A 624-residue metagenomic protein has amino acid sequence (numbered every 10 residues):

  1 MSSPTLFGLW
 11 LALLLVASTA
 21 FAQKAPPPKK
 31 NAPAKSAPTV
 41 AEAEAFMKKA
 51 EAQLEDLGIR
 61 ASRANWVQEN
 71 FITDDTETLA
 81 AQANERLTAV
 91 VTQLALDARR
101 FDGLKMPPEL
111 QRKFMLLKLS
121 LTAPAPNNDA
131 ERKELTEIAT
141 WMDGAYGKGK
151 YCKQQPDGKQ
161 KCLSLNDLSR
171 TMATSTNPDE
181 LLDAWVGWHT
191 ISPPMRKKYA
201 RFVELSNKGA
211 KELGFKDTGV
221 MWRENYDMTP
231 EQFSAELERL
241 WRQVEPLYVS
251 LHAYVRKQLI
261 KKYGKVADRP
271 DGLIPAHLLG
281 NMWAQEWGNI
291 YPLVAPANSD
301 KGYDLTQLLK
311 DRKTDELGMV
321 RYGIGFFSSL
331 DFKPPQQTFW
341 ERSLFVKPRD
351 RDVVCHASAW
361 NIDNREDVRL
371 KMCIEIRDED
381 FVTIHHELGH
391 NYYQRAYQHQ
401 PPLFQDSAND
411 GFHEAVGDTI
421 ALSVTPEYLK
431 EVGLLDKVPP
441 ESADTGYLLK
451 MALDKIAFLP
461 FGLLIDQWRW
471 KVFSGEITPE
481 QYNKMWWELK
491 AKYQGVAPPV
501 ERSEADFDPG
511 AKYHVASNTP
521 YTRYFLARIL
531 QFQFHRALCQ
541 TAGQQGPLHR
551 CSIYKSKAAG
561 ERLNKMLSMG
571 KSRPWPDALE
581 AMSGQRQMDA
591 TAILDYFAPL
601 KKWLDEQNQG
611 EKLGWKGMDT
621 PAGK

Functional and structural regions predicted by a protein language model:
M1-F7: Positively charged n-region of N-terminal signal peptides that target proteins for export
G8-S18: Bacterial N-terminal signal peptides
A20-A22: Boundary at the C-terminal end of the N-terminal hydrophobic targeting segment
K24-R201, G219, K512-V515, T519-T522 (+3 more regions): N-terminal helix-rich structural modules
P28, P33-E42, D75-T76, M115 (+14 more regions): C-terminal, non-catalytic "cap/extension" segments appended to globular domains
Q160-S164, R201-K371, V438-A452, A457 (+2 more regions): Active-site-proximal, well-structured secondary-structure segments within enzyme catalytic domains
Y226, E231, E238-Y254, D367-R369 (+1 more regions): Catalytic or ion-translocation cores adjacent to nucleophile or general acid/base/metal-coordination motifs in diverse
T314, V368-H385: Short pre-active-site segment immediately N-terminal to the catalytic Zn-binding motif
